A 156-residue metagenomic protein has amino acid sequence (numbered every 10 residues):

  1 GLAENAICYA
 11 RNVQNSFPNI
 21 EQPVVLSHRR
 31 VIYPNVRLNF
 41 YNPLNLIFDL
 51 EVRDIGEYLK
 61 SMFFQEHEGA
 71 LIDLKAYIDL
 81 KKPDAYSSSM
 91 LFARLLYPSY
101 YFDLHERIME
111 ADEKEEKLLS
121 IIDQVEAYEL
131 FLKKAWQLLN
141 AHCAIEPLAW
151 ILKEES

Functional and structural regions predicted by a protein language model:
G1-E4, S87: Conserved ATP-binding subdomain of kinase catalytic cores across diverse folds
L2, Y9, R94, Q124: Residues that form generic nucleotide/phosphate-binding pockets
A3-I7, S99-F102: A structural signal for well-ordered alpha-helices, especially hydrophobic packing surfaces of coiled-coils
E4-I7, R11, F63, K82: Hydrophobic/aromatic-lined pockets within catalytic cores
I7-I55: Active-site acidic catalytic loop and adjacent metal/ATP-binding pocket of ATP-dependent phosphoryl transfer enzymes
R29, D84-M90: Active-site-proximal alpha-helical scaffolds that flank and shape metal-associated catalytic sites
V52-A85, L95-K117: Active-site activation/catalytic loop segments of kinase-like enzymes and analogous catalytic loops in related
F102-S156: ATP/Mg2+ or Mg2+-diphosphate-binding catalytic cores that bind nucleotide phosphates or diphosphates via glycine-rich
